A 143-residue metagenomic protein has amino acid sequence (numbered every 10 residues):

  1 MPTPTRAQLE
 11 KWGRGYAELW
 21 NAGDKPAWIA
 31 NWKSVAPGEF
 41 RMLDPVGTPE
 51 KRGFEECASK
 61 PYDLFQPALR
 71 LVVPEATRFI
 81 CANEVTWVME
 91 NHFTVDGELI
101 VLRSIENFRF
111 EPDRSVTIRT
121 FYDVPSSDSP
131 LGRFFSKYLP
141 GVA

Functional and structural regions predicted by a protein language model:
M1-V35, Y138-A143: Short, low-complexity N-terminal intrinsically disordered segments enriched in polar/charged residues
T3, Q8, D63-A143: A beta-strand edge to alpha-helix "cap/lid" segment located at domain peripheries
R6, P26-E84: A solvent-exposed, acidic/Ser-Thr-rich amphipathic alpha-helical stretch
L9, A17, M42, K51 (+1 more regions): N-terminal/domain-start segments enriched in small and hydrophobic, helix-friendly residues, covering either
G13-R14, V46, E90: A short, structure-level motif marking secondary-structure boundaries and short turns
L19, V46-T48, F93: Short histidine/acidic/glycine/proline-rich micro-motifs that form metal- and phosphate-coordinating active-site loops
